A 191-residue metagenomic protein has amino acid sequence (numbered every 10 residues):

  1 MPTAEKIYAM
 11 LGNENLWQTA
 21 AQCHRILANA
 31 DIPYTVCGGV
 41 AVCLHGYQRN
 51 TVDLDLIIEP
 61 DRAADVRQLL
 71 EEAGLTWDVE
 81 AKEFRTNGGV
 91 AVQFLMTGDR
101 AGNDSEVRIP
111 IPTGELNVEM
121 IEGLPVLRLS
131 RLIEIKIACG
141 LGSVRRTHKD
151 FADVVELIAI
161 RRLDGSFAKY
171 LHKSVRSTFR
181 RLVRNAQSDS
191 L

Functional and structural regions predicted by a protein language model:
M1-L191: Compositionally biased terminal segments of proteins
